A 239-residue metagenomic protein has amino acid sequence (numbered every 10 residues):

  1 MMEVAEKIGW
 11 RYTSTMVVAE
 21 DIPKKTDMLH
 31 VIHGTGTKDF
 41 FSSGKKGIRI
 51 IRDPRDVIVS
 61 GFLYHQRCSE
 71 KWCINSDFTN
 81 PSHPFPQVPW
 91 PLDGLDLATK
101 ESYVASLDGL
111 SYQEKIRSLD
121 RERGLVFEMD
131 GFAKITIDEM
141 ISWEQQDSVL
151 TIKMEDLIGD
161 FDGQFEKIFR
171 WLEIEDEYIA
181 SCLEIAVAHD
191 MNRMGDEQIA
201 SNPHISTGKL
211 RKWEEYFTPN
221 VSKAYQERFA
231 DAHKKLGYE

Functional and structural regions predicted by a protein language model:
M1-I152, L210, Y216, N220 (+1 more regions): PAPS-dependent sulfotransferase catalytic domain
R11-T26, Q145-P219, K223: The conserved 3'-phosphoadenosine-5'-phosphosulfate
D196, Y238-E239: Positively charged interface segments
